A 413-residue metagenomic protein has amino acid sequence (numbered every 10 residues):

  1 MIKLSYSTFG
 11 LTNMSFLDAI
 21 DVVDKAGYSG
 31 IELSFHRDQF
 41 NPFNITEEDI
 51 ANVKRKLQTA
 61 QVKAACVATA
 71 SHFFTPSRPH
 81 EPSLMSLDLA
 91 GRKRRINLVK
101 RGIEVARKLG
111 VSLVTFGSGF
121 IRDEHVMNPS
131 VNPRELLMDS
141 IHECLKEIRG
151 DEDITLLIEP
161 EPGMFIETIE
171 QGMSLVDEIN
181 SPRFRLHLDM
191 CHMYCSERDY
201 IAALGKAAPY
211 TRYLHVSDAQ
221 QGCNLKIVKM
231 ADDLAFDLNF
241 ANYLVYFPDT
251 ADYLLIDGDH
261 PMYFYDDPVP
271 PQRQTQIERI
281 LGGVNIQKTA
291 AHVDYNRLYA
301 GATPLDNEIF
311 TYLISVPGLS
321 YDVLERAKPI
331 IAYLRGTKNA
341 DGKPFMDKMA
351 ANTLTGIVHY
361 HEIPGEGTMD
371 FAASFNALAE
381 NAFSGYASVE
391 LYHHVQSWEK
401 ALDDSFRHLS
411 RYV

Functional and structural regions predicted by a protein language model:
I2-T8, I31-L33, A64-T69, V114-F116 (+4 more regions): Hydrophobic faces of well-ordered beta-strands that scaffold small-molecule active sites in alpha/beta enzyme cores
Y6, V23, I31, L57 (+9 more regions): Conserved, mostly hydrophobic/aromatic
S7-L11, S34-H36, T69-H72, G119-I121 (+4 more regions): Active-site beta-loop-alpha junctions enriched in small/polar residues
L17-D18, T59, F74-R185, L255 (+4 more regions): Active-site acidic/histidine proton-transfer and metal-coordination neighborhood in alpha/beta enzyme cores
L17-H36: Catalytic domains of carbohydrate-active enzymes, especially glycoside hydrolases
I20, P42-N44, S86, I169-M173 (+6 more regions): Gly/Pro-rich active-site loop or hairpin
I20-A26, I45-A68, E104-G110, L145-D151 (+3 more regions): Acidic (Asp/Glu)-rich catalytic clusters
S34-Q58, S118-H125: Glycine-rich, proline-tolerant flexible connector loops at the mouths of alpha/beta enzymes
